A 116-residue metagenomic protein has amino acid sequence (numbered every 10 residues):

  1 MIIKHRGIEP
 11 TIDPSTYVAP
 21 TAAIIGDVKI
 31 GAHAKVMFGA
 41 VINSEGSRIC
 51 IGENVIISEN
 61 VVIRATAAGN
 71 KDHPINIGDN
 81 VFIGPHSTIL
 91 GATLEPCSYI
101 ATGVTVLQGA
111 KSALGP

Functional and structural regions predicted by a protein language model:
M1, A68-G69: Acidic/polar low-complexity surface segments
M1-P14: Extreme N-terminal tail/first-helix region
P14, A19-P20, I25-G26, G31-A32 (+12 more regions): Left-handed beta-helix
I49, G69-N70: A short, polar/charged loop-to-alpha-helix boundary motif
